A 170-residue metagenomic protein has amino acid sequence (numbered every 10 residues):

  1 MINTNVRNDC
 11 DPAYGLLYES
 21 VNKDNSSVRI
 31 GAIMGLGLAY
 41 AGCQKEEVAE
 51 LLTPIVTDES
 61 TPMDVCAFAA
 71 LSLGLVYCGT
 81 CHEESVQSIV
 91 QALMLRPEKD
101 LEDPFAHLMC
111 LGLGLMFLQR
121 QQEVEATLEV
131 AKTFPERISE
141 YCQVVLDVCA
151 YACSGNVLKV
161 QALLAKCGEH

Functional and structural regions predicted by a protein language model:
M1-H170: Mature, well-folded catalytic/scaffold domains that follow N-terminal targeting or propeptide regions
